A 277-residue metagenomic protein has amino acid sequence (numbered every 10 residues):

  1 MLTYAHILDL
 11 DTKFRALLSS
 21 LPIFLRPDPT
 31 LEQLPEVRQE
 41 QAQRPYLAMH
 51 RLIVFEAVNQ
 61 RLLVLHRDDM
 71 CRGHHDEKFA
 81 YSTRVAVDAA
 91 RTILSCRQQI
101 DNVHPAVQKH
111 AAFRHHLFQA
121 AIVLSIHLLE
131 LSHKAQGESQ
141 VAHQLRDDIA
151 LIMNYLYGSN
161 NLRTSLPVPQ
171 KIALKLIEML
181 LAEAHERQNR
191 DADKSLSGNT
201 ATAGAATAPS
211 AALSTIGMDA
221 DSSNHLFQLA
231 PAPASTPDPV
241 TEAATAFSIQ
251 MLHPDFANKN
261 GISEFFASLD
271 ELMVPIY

Functional and structural regions predicted by a protein language model:
M1-Y277: Long, polar/charge-rich, low-hydrophobicity segments
